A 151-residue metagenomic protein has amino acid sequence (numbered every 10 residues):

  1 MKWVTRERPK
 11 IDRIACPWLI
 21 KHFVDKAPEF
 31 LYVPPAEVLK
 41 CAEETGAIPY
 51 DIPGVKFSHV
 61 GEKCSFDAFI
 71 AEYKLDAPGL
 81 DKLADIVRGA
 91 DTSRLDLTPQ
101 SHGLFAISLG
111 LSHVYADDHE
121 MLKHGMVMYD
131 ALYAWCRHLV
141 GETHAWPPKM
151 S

Functional and structural regions predicted by a protein language model:
K2-R6, R13-K74, P78: Conserved, aromatic- and glycine-enriched, well-ordered alpha/beta core segments that occur as contiguous structural
T5-D12, L95, E120-M121: Structural motif
A71-S151: A charged, amphipathic interaction segment
